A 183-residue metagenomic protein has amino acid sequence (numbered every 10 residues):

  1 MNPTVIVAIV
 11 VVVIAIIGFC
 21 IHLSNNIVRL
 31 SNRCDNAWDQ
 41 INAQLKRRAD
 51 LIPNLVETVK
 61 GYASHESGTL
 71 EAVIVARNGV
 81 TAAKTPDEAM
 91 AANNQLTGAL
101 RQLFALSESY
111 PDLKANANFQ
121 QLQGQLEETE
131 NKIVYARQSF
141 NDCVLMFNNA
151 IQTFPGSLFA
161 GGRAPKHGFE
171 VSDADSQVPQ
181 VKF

Functional and structural regions predicted by a protein language model:
M1-F183: A helix-centric hydrophobic-segment signal that preferentially recognizes long, alpha-helical stretches used
